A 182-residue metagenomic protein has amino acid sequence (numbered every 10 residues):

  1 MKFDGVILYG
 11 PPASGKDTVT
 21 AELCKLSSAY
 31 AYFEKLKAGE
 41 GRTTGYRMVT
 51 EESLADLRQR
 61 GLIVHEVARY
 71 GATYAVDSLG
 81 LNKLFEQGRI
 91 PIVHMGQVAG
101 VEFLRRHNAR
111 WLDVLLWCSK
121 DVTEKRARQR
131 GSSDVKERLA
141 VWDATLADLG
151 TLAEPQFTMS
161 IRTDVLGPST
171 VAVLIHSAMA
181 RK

Functional and structural regions predicted by a protein language model:
L8: Hydrophobic anchor at the beta1->P-loop junction of P-loop NTPases
P11: P-loop (Walker A) phosphate-binding loop of NTP-binding proteins
K16-D17: Walker A/P-loop
K25-E34: Post-Walker A helix-loop "phosphate-sensing" segment adjacent to the P-loop in P-loop NTPases
K37-P91, G96-Q97: ATP-dependent small-molecule kinase phosphotransfer cores that center on conserved nucleotide phosphate-binding segments
I92-G96, R106-R128: Conserved phosphate-donor/acceptor-positioning beta-strand/loop module used by diverse small-molecule
V101, Q129-L174, A178-R181: Small-molecule kinase domains that catalyze NTP-dependent phosphoryl transfer to phosphate-bearing small molecules
